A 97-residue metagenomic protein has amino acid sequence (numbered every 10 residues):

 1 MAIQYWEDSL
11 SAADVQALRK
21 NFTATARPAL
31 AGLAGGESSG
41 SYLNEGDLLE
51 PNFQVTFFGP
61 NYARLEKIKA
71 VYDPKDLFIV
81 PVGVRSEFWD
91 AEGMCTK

Functional and structural regions predicted by a protein language model:
M1-K97: Cofactor-binding catalytic cores of oxidoreductases
